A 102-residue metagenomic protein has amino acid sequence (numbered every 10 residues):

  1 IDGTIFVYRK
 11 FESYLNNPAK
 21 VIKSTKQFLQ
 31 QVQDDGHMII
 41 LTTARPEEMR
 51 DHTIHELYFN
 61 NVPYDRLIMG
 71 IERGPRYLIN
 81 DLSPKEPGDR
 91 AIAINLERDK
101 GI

Functional and structural regions predicted by a protein language model:
I1-I102: HAD-like aspartate-dependent phosphatase fold
